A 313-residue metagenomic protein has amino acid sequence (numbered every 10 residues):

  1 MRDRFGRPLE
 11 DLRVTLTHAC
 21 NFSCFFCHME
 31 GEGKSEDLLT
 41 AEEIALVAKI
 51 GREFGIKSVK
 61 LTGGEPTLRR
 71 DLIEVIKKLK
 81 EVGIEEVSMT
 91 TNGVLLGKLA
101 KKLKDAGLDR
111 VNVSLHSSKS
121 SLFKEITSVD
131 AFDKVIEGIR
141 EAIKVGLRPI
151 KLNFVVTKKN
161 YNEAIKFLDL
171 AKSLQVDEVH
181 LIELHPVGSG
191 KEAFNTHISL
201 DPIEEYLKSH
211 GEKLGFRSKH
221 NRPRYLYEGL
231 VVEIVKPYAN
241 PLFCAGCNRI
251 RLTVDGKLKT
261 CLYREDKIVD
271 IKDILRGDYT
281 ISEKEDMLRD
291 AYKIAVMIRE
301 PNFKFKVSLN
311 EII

Functional and structural regions predicted by a protein language model:
M1-D11, A19-S23, E205-G215, F303-K304: Flexible, acidic/Gly-rich N-terminal and inter-domain linker regions that tether and position cofactor-handling modules
R4-E42, F54: Canonical Radical SAM [4Fe-4S] cluster-binding loop centered on the CxxxCxxC motif and its immediate flanking residues
S23, C27, R69, S121-L122 (+3 more regions): Residues that scaffold the ATP/ADP-binding catalytic core of kinase and kinase-like folds
E32-S35, K119-I126, V187-E192, D270: A short acidic, helix-capping loop that chelates divalent metal ions and anchors anionic groups
L38-L61, E65-L181: Radical SAM/AdoMet-radical enzyme domain recognition
P186-K304: Accessory C-terminal segments flanking Radical SAM cores
V307-I313: Intrinsic disorder and flexible/low-complexity segments
